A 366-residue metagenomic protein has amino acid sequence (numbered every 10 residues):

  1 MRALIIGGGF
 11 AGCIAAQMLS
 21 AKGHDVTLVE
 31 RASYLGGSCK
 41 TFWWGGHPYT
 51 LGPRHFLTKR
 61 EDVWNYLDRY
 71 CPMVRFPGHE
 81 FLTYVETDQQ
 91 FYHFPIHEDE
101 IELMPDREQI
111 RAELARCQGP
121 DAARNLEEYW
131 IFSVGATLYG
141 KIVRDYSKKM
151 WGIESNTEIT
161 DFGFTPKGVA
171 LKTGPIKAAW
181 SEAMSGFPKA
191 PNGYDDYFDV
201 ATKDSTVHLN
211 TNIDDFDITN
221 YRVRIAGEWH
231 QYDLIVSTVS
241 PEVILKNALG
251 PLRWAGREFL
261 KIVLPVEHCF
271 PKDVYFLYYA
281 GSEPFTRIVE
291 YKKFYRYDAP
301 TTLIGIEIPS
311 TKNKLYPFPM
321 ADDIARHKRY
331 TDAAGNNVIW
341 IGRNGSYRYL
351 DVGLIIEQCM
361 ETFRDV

Functional and structural regions predicted by a protein language model:
R2-L28, F363: N-terminal Rossmann-like FAD-binding beta1-loop-alpha1 element of flavoenzymes
A11, Y34, E242: Conserved Rossmann-like nucleotide-cofactor binding loop
S20-W43: Glycine-rich FAD pyrophosphate-binding loop
G45-P120: Dinucleotide-binding Rossmann-like beta1-alpha1 core, especially the glycine-rich loop that anchors the ADP
N65-R69, Y129, L138, K272 (+2 more regions): Structural/interface elements that position substrates and couple domains in central-metabolism enzymes
Q90, E102-Y221, E228-Q231: Active-site/ligand-binding neighborhood in enzyme catalytic cores
D214, I218-Y221, I225-Y330: Mid-domain catalytic core of redox enzymes that form a hydrophobic substrate pocket/lid adjacent to a catalytic redox
P317-V366: C-terminal catalytic lobe of FAD-dependent flavoproteins
